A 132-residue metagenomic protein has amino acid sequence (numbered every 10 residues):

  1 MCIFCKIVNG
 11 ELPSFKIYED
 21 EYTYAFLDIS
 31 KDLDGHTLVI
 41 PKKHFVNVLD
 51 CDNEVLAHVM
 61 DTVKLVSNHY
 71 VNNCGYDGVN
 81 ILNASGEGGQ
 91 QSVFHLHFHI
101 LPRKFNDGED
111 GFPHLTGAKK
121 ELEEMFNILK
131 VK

Functional and structural regions predicted by a protein language model:
M1-K132: HIT superfamily nucleotide-processing domains
